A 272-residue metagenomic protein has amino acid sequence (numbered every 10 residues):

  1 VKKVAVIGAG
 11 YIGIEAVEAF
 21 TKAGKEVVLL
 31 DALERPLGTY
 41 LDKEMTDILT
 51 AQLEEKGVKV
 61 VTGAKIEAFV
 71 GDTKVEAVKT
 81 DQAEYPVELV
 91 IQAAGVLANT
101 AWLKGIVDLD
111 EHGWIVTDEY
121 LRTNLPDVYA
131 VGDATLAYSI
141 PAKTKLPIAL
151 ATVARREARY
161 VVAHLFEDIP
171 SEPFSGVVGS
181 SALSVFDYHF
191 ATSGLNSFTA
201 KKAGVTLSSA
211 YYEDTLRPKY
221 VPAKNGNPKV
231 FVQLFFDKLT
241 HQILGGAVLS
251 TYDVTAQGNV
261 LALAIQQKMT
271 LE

Functional and structural regions predicted by a protein language model:
V1, T73-A77, E84-A163, L261-A264: FAD-site-proximal beta/loop scaffold in flavoenzymes
K3-A5, Y11-A68, I148-A154, P170-S197: Rossmann-like dinucleotide-binding cores of NAD(P)H-dependent redox enzymes
K59-V61, Y129, S208-A210: General small-molecule cofactor/ligand-binding pocket signal
A68, Y120, Q233-F235: Short, surface-exposed charged micro-motifs
T80-A83, N227-K229: Glycine-centered tight beta-turn/hairpin loop motif at sheet-sheet or coil-to-beta transitions
A134-Y252: Mid-to-C-terminal Rossmann-like scaffold of FAD/NAD(P)H-dependent oxidoreductases
V254-V260: A short, polar/proline- and glycine-enriched secondary-structure boundary/capping micro-motif
Q267-E272: Cysteine/selenocysteine-centered motifs that mediate thiol-based redox chemistry or coordinate metal-sulfur cofactors
